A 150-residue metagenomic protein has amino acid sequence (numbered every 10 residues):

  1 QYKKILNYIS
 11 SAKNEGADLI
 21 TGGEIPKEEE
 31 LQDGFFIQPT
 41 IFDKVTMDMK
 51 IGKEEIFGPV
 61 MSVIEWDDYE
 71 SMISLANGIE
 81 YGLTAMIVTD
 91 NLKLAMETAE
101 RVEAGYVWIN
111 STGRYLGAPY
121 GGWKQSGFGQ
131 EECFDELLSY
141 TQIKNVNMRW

Functional and structural regions predicted by a protein language model:
Q1-T46, L75, I109: ALDH superfamily catalytic-core signature
Q32-W150: Conserved C-terminal structural/oligomerization subdomain of aldehyde/semialdehyde dehydrogenase
